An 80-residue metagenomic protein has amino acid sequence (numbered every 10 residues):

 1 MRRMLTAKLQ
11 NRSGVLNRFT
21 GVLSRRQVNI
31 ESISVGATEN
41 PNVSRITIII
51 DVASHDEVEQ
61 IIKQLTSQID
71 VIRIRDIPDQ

Functional and structural regions predicted by a protein language model:
M1-Q80: A conserved regulatory-domain signal marking ACT and ACT-like small-molecule sensing domains and adjacent regulatory
